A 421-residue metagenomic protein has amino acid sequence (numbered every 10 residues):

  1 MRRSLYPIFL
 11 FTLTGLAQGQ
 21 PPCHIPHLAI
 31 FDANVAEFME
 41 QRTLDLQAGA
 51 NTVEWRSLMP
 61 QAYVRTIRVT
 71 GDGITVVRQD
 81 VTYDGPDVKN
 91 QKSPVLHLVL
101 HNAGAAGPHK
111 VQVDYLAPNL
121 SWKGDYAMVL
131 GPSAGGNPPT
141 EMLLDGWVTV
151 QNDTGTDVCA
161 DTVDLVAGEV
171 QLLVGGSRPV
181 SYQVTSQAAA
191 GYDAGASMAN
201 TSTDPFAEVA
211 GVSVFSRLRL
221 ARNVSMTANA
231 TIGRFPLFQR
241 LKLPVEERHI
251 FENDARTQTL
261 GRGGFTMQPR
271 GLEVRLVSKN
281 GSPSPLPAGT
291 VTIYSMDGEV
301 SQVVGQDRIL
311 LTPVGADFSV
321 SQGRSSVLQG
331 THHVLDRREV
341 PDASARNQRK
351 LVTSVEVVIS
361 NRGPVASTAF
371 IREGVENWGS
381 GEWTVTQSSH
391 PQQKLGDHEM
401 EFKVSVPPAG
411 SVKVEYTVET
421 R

Functional and structural regions predicted by a protein language model:
R3, A17-R421: Long, intrinsically disordered, low-complexity accessory segments associated with secretion and vesicular trafficking
S4-G15: Bacterial N-terminal signal peptides
